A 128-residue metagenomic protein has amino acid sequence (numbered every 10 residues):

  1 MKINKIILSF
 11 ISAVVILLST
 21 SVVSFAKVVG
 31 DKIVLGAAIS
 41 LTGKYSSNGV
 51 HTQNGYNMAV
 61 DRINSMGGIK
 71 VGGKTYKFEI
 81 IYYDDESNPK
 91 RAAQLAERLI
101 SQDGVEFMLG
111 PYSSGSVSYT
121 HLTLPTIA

Functional and structural regions predicted by a protein language model:
M1-V34: Short, low-complexity disordered leader/linker segments with a strong preference for bacterial N-terminal type II
V28, N54-E79: Signal peptide-proximal N-terminal region of secreted/periplasmic/extracellular or secretory-lumen proteins
D31, Y76, D103: Structured loop/turn residues at beta-strand edges in well-structured enzyme cores
G36-N57, Y83-P89, Y112-G115: Extracytoplasmic "Venus flytrap"
G73-I100: Structural motif
L99-Y112: Periplasmic-binding protein-like
T120-T126: Conserved small/polar residues in nucleotide/adenosyl-binding loops
